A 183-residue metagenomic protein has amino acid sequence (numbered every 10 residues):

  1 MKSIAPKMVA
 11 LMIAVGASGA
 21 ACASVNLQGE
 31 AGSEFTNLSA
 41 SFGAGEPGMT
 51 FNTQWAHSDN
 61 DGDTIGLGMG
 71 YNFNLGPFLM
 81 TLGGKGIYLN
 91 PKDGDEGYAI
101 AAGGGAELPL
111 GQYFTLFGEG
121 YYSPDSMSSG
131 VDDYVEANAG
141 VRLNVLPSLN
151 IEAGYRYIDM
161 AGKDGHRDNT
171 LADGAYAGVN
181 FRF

Functional and structural regions predicted by a protein language model:
M1-N26: Cleavable N-terminal export/targeting peptides
G19-Y71, G178: Short glycine/proline- and aromatic-enriched beta-strand/turn motifs that initiate or cap beta-hairpins
L27-S33, F51-H57, L67, L82-Y88 (+3 more regions): Transmembrane beta-barrel strands of outer-membrane/channel proteins
A31-F35, S58-T64, D93-A99, G130-Y134 (+1 more regions): Transmembrane beta-barrel outer-membrane domains
E34-T36, Q54-N60, N74-G76, I87-D93 (+2 more regions): Sequence/structural signature of outer-membrane beta-barrel proteins
F42-A44, Y71-F73, A106-L108, L143 (+2 more regions): Residue-level signature of outer-membrane beta-barrel architecture
E46-F51, L75-L82, G111-G118, L143 (+1 more regions): Repeated loop/turn-to-beta-strand initiation elements of outer-membrane beta-barrel proteins
L143-N144, T170-F183: Outer-membrane beta-barrel "beta-signal"
